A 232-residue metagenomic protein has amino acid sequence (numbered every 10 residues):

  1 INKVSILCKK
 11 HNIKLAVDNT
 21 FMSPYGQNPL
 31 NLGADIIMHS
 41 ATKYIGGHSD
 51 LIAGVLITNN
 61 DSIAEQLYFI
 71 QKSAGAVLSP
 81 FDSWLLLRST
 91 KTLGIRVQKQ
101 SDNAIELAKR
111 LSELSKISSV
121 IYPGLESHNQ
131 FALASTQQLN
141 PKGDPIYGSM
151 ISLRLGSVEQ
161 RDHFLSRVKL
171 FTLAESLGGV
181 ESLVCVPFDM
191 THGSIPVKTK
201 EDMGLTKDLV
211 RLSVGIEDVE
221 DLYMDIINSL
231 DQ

Functional and structural regions predicted by a protein language model:
I1, S166, V184-Q232: PLP-dependent enzyme catalytic core of the Aspartate aminotransferase-like
I1-K116, I121: Conserved PLP-enzyme active-site core in the AAT-like
T20-M22, L125, G215-E217: Active-site beta-loop-alpha junctions enriched in small/polar residues
G47-H48, P80-D82, K142-P145, D202-K207: Short, flexible turn/loop "capping" segments at secondary-structure junctions
L51-A53, I146-M150, K207-R211: Short, solvent-exposed beta-strand edge segments and adjacent coil->beta transition regions
A74-G75, V168-G178, S229-Q232: A common structural junction motif
L86-I95, G148-G156, R211-G215: Short, well-ordered beta-strand elements within core beta-sheets of diverse protein domains
I105-E175, P196-E201: Conserved small-domain helix->loop->beta segment predominantly found in fold-type I
